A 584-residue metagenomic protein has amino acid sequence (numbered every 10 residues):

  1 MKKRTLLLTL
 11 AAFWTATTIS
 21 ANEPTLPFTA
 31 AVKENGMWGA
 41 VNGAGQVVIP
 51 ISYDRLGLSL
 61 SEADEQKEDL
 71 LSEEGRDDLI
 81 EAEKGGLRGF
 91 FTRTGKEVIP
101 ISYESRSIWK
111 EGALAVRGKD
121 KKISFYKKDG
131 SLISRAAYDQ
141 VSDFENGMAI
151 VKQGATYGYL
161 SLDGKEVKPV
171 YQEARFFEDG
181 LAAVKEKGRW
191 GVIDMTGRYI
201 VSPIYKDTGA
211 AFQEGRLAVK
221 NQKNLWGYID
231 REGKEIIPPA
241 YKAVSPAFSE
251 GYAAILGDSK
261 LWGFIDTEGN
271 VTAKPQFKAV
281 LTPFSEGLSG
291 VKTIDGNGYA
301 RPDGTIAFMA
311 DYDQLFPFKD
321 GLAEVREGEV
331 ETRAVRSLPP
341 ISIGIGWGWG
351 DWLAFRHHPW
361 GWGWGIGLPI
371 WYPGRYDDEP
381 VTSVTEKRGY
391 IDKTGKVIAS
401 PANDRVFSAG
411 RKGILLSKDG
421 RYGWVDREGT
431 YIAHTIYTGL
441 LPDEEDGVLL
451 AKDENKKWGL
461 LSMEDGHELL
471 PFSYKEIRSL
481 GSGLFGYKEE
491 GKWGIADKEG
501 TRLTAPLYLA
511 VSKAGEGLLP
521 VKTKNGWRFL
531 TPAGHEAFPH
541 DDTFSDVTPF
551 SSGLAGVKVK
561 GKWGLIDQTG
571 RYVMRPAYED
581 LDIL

Functional and structural regions predicted by a protein language model:
M1-T5: Positively charged n-region of N-terminal signal peptides that target proteins for export
L8-A16: Bacterial N-terminal signal peptides
T17-A21: Sec/Tat signal peptide C-region and signal peptidase I cleavage site
N22-L584: Residue-level detector of conserved, function-critical positions
